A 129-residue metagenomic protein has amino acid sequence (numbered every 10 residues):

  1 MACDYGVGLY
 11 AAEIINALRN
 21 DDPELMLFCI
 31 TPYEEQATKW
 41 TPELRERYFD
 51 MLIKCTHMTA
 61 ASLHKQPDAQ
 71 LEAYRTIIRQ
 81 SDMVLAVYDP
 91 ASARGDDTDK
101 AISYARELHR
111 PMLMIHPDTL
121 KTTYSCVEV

Functional and structural regions predicted by a protein language model:
M1-E128: Acidic/glycine-enriched connector segments
